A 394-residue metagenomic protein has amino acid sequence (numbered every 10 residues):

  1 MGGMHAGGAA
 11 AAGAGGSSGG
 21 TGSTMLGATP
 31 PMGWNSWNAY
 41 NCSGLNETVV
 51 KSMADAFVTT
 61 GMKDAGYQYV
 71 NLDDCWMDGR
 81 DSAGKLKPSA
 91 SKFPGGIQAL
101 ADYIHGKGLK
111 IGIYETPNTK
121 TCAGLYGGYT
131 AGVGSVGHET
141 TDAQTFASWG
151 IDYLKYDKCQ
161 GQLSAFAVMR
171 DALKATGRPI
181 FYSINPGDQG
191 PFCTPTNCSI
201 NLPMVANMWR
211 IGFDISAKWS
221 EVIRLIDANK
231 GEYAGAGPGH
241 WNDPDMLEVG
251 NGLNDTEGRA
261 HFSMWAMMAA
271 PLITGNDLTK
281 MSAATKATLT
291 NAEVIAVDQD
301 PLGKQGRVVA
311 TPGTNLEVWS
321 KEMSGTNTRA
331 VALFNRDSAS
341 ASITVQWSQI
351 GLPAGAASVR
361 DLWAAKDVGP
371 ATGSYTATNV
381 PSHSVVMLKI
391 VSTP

Functional and structural regions predicted by a protein language model:
M1-S23: Ser/Thr-rich, Pro/Gly/Ala-heavy low-complexity intrinsically disordered linkers and tails of secreted extracellular
G19-S52, A56-T59, I180, Q189: N-terminal module-boundary/linker segments of secreted carbohydrate-active enzymes
L26, P30-S36, G66-D73, K110-E115 (+9 more regions): Structural recognition of the beta-strand scaffold that forms the well-ordered cores of secreted hydrolase catalytic
C42, M53, F57-L163: Aromatic-lined carbohydrate-binding/catalytic grooves of carbohydrate-active enzymes
H138, F181-D277: Glycan-recognition surfaces
A260-V309: Catalytic cores of secreted or luminal carbohydrate-active enzymes
W265-M268, I273-G275, P312-L352, H383: Carbohydrate-binding surface patches
P370-P394: C-terminal beta-strand-rich structural cap/linker in extracellular carbohydrate-active enzymes
